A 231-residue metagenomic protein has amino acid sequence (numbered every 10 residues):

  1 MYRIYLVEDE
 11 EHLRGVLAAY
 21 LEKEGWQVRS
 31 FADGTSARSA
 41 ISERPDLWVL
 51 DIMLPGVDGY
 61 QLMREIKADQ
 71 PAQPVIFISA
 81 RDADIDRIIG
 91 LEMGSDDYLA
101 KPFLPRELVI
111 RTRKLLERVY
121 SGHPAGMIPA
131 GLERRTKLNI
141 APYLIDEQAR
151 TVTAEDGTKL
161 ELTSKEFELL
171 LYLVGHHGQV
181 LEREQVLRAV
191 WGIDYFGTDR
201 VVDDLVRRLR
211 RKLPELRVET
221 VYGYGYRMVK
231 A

Functional and structural regions predicted by a protein language model:
M1-P124: N-terminal/domain-start alpha-helical segments
G15, R64, E92, L171 (+3 more regions): A cross-family signal for key residues in well-ordered alpha-helices that form functional helical elements
G25, H177, L213-P214: Short glycine-rich hinge loops at helix-strand junctions in the catalytic core of two-component histidine kinases
R106, E184, R200: Residues within helix-turn-helix
V119-A149: CheY-like receiver
K137-F167, V221, R227-A231: A structural micro-motif at secondary-structure boundaries
Q148, G157-V190, L209: Short amphipathic alpha-helical recognition elements used for nucleic-acid or partner binding across transcription
R188-A189, D194-A231: Flexible loop/N-cap segments at domain edges
